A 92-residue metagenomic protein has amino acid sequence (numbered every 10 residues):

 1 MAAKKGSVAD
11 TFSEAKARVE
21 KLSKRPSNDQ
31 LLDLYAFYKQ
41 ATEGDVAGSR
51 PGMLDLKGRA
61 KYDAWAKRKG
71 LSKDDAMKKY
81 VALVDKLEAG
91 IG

Functional and structural regions predicted by a protein language model:
A2-G92: A charge-rich, low-complexity, intrinsically flexible signal that marks solvent-exposed coils, linkers, repeats
